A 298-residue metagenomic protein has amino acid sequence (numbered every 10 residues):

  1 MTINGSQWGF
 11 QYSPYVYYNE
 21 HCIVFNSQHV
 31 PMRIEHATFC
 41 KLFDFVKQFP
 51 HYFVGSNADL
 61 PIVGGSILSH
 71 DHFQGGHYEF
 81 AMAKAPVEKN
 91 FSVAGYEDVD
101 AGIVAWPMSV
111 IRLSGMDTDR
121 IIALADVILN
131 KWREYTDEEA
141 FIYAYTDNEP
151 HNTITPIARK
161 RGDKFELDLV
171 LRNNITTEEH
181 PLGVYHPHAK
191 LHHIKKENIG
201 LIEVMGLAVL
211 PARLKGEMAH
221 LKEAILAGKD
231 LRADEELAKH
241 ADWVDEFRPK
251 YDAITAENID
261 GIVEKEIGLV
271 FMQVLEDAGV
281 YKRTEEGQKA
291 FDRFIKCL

Functional and structural regions predicted by a protein language model:
M1-Q11: Low-complexity, highly charged intrinsically disordered N-terminal segments that act as targeting/localization
S13-Q28, V104-P107: Residues forming anionic-ligand binding surfaces in small-molecule and nucleic-acid pockets of primarily soluble enzymes
N19-H21, N26, V63-F80, E166-V170: Histidine-centered divalent-metal-coordination microenvironment in nucleic-acid enzymes
H29-V54: Helical scaffold of the NTase/Pol beta-like nucleotidyltransferase catalytic core
P50-S66, G75-V127, R133-T136: Catalytic or ion-translocation cores adjacent to nucleophile or general acid/base/metal-coordination motifs in diverse
L60-S69, T146-T153: Beta-rich nucleic-acid/ligand-interaction surfaces
V93-E97, I103-W106, G115-L210: C-terminal catalytic or substrate-handling cores of phosphate/nucleotide- and metal-cofactor-dependent proteins acting
D163-L298: Sequence termini and other peripheral, non-core segments
